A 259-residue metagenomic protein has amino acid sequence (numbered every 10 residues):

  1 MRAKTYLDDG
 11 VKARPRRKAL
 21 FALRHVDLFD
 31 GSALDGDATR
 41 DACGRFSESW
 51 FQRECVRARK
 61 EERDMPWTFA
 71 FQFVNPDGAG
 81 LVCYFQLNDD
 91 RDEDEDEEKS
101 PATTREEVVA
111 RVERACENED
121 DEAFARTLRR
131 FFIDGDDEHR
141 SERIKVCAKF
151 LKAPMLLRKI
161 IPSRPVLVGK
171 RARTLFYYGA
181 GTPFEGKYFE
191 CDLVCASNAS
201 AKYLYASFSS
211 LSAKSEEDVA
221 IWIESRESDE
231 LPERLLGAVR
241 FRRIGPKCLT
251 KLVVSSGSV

Functional and structural regions predicted by a protein language model:
M1-T103, E107: Extended, low-complexity intrinsically disordered regions enriched in serine/proline/glycine/threonine
L23, D64-T68, G78, S163 (+3 more regions): Eukaryote-biased feature marking scaffold/signaling PDZ-domain proteins and nuclear chromatin regulators
L23-D37, E48, V112, T127-L128 (+2 more regions): Generic hydrophobic, helix-prone segments enriched in Leu/Val/Ile
R57-R171: Extracellular/luminal beta-rich ligand-recognition and adhesion surfaces characterized by aromatic-Gly/Pro-enriched
D77, L87-D89, N118, D134-E138 (+4 more regions): Short amphipathic alpha-helical interaction elements and helix-loop-helix interfaces that mediate dimerization
R158-R226: Extended serine/threonine-enriched, polar tracts that run as long, contiguous segments within proteins
S200-V259: Long, compositionally biased interface segments
